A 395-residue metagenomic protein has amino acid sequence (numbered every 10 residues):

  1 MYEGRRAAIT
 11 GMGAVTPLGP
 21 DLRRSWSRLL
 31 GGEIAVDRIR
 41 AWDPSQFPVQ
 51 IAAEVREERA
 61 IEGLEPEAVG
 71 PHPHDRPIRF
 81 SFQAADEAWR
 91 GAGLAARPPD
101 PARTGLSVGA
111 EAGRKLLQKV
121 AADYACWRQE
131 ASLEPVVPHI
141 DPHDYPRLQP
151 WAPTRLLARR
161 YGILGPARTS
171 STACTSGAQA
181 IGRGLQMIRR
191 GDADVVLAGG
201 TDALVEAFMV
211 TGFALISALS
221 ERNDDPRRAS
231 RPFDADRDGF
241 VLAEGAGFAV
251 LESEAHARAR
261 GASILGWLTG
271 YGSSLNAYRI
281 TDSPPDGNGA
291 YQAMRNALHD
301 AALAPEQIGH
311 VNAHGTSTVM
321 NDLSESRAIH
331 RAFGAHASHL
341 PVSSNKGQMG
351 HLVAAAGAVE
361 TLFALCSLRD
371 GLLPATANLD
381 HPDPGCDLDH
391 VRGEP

Functional and structural regions predicted by a protein language model:
M1-P71, A92, A255-L265, L362-A377: ACP-dependent fatty acid/polyketide chain-elongation machinery
R6-T10, D37-R38, D224-A301, G309-H310 (+1 more regions): Condensing-enzyme catalytic core mediating Claisen C-C bond formation in acyl metabolism
I9, L30-S171, T201-V210, P305-N321 (+1 more regions): Conserved beta-ketoacyl condensing-enzyme motif
P44, P48-E57, L116-L117, A203-S230 (+4 more regions): Active-site-adjacent elements of ketosynthase-type condensing enzymes
S81-L94, P150-T154, A158-Y161, A167-D202 (+2 more regions): Active-site-proximal alpha-helical scaffold in enzymes
P98-S107, R168-T172, A193-T201, S263-Y271 (+3 more regions): Beta-strand segments within the central parallel beta-sheet cores of soluble alpha/beta enzyme folds
R128-D141, G182, Q186, A203-A259 (+3 more regions): Glycine-/small-residue-rich "gating" segment that lines the acyl/pantetheine channel and substrate pocket
D141-Y145, G165-T172, D234-D238, L340-H351: Short pre-catalytic strand/loop immediately N-terminal to key active-site residues, enriched for Gly-Thr
